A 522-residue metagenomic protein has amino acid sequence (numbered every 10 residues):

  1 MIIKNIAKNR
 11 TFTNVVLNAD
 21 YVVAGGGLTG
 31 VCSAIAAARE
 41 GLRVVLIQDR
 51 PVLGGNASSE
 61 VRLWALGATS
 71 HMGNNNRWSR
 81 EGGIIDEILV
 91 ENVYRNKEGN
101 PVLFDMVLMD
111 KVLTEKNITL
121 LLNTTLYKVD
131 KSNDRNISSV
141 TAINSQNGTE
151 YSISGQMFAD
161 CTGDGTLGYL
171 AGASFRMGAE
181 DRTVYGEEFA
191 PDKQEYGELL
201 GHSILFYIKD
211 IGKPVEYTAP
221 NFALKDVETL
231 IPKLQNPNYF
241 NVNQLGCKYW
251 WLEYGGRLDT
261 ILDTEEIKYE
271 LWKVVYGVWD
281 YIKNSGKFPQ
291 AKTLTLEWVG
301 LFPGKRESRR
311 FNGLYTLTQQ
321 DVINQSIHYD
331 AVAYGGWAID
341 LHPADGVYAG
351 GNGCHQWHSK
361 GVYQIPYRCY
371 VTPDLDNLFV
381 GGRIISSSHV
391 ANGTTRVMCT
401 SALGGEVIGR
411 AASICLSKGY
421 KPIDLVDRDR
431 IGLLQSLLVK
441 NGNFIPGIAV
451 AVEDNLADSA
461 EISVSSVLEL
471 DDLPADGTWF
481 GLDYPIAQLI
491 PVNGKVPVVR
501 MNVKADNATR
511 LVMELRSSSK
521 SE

Functional and structural regions predicted by a protein language model:
I2, K8-R10, V16-N18, A36 (+7 more regions): Conserved N-terminal/central alpha/beta ligand/cofactor-binding core
I2-I3, N56, E81, Y127 (+3 more regions): Flavin (FAD/FMN)-binding glycine-rich loop and adjacent Rossmann-like elements that form
T13-G27: Beta1/beta-strand and adjacent pyrophosphate-binding region of the FAD-binding site in flavoprotein oxidoreductases
G30: N-terminal Rossmann-fold NAD(P) dinucleotide-binding loop
S139-N144: Short beta-strand segments that buttress and anchor functional surface loops
R500-K504: Short edge beta-strand/loop segments characteristic of extracellular beta-sandwich folds
